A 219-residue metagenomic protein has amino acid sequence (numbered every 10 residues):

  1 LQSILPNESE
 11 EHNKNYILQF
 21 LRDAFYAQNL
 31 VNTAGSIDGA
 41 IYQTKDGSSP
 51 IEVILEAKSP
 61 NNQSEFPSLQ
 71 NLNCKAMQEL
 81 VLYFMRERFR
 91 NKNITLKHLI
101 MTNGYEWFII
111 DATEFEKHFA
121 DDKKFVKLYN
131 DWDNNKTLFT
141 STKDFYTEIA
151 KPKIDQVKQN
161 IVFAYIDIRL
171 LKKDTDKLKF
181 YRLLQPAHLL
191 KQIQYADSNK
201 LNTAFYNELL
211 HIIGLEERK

Functional and structural regions predicted by a protein language model:
L1-N29, A196-D197, L201-K219: Charged, often low-complexity linker/regulatory segments
P6-K14, L69-E79: Phosphate/oxyanion-binding active-site loops and adjacent basic polyanion-contact surfaces
N32-G35: Short, glycine-/polar-rich solvent-exposed loops and beta-turns at beta-strand/coil boundaries
I37-L72, E79-K219: Charged, often flexible domain-edge or linker segments that flank or initiate folded functional domains
